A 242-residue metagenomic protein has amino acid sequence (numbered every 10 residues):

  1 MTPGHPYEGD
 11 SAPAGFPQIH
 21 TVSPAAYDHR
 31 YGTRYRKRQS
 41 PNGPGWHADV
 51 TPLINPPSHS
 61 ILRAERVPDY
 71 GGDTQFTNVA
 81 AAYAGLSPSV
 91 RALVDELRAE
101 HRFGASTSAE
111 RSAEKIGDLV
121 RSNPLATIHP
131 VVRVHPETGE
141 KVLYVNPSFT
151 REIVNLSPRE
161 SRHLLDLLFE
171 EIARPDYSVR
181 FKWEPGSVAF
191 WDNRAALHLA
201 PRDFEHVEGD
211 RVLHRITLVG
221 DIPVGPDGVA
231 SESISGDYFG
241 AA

Functional and structural regions predicted by a protein language model:
M1-F190, R194-A242: Fe(II)/2-oxoglutarate oxygenase catalytic core
